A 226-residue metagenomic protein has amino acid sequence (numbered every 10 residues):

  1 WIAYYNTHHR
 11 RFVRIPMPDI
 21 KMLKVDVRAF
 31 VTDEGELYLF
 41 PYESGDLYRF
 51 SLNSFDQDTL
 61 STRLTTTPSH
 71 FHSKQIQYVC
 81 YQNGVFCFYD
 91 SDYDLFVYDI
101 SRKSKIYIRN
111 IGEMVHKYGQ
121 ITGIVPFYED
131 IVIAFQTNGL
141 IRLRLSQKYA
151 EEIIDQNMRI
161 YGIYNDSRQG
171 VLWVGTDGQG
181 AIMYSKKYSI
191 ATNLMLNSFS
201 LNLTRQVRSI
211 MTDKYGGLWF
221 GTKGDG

Functional and structural regions predicted by a protein language model:
W1-G226: Carboxylate-rich, polar loop motifs that coordinate divalent cations or form catalytic acidic clusters
